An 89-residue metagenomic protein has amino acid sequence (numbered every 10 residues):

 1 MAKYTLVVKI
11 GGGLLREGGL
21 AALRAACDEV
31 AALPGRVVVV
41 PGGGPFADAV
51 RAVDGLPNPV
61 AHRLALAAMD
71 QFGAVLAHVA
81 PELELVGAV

Functional and structural regions predicted by a protein language model:
M1-V38: N-terminal glycine-/serine-/threonine-rich phosphate-binding loop
V8, V38-G42, E82-V89: General beta-strand structural signal in soluble alpha/beta enzymes
L14-R16, G44-D48: Short, active-site-adjacent cap segments at secondary-structure transitions
A25-E29, A49, V75: Residue-level detector of alpha-helical secondary structure
R51-V89: Ligand-binding beta-strand-loop-alpha-helix segment within the catalytic cores of soluble metabolic enzymes
